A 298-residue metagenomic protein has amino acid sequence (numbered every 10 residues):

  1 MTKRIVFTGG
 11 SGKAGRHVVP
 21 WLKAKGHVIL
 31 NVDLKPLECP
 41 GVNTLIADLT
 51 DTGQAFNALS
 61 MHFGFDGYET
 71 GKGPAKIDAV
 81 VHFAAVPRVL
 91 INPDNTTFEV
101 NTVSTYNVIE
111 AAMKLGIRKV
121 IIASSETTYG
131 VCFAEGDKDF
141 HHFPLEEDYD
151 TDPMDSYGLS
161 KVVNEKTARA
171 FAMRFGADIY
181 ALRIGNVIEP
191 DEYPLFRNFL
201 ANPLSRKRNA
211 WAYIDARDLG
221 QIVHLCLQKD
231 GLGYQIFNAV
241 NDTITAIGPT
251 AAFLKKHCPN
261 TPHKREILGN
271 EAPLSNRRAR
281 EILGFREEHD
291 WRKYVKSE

Functional and structural regions predicted by a protein language model:
I5-K25: N-terminal Rossmann NAD(P)H-binding glycine-rich loop of SDR-like oxidoreductase domains
E38, L49-V100: NAD(P)H-binding glycine-rich loop region in Rossmannoid oxidoreductase-like domains and their noncatalytic homologs
E99, E135-F175: Catalytic helix-loop patch of NAD(P)-dependent Rossmann-fold dehydrogenases
N107-M154: Conserved Rossmann-fold NAD(P)-dependent oxidoreductase catalytic core, especially the SDR/UDP-sugar
S124, E165-P190: Conserved beta-loop-beta element that borders a ligand/cofactor-binding pocket
E147-D152, A181-I214: A conserved pocket-lining segment of Rossmann-fold NAD(P)-dependent short-chain dehydrogenase/reductase
R174-D178, E189-A201, L225-I236: Glycine/proline-rich active-site loop of Rossmann-fold NAD(P)-dependent oxidoreductases
R217-E298: C-terminal substrate-binding subdomain of Rossmann-fold SDR/epimerase-dehydratase oxidoreductases
